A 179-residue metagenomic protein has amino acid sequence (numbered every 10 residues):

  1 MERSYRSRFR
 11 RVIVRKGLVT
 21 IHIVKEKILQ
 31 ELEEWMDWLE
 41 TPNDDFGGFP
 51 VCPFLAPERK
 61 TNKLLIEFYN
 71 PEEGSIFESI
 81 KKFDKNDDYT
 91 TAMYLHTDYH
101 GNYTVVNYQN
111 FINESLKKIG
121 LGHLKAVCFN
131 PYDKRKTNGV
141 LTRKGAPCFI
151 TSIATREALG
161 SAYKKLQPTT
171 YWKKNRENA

Functional and structural regions predicted by a protein language model:
Y5-A179: Expand to "…catalyze enediolate/carbanion chemistry for C-C bond making/breaking, isomerization, decarboxylation
